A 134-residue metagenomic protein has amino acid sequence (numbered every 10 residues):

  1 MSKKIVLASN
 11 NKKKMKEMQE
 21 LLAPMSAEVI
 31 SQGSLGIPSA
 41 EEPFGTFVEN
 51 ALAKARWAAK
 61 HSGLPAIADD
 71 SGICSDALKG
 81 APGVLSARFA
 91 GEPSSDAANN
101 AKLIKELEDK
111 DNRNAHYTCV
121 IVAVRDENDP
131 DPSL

Functional and structural regions predicted by a protein language model:
S2-V6, K12-I30, S34-L134: Anionic-ligand binding patches
